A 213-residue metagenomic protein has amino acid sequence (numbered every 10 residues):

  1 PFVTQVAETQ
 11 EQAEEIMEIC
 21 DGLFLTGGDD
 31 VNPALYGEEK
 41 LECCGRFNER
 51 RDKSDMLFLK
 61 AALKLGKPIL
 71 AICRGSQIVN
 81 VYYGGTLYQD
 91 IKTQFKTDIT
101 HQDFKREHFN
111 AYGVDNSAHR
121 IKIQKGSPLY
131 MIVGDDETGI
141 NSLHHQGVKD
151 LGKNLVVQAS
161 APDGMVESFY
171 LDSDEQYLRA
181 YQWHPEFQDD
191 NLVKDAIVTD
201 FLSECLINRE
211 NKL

Functional and structural regions predicted by a protein language model:
P1-D21, L25, R50-L65, K92 (+2 more regions): Amide-donor transfer/coupling interface in amidating biosynthetic enzymes
P1-F2, I69, L87: Hydrophobic beta-strand scaffold residues
A13, P33-Y36, N80-Y82, F169: Short glycine-/acidic-enriched loop or helix-start segments at secondary-structure transitions that form or flank
G28-V31: Short glycine-rich anion-binding loops that position phosphate/pyrophosphate groups of nucleotides and phosphorylated
Y36-K53: A short, gly/pro- and small-residue-rich
C73: Conserved G/P- and acidic residue-centered "switch" motifs that form tight phosphate/ATP-binding loops in soluble
Q77: Cytosolic ligand/metal-binding cores
